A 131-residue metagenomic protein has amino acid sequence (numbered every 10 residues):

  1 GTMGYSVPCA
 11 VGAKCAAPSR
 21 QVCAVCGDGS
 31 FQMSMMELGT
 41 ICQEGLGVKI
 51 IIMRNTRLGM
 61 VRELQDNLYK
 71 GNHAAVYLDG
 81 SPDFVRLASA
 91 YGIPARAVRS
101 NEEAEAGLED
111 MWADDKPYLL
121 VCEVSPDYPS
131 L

Functional and structural regions predicted by a protein language model:
G1-L131: Thiamine diphosphate
